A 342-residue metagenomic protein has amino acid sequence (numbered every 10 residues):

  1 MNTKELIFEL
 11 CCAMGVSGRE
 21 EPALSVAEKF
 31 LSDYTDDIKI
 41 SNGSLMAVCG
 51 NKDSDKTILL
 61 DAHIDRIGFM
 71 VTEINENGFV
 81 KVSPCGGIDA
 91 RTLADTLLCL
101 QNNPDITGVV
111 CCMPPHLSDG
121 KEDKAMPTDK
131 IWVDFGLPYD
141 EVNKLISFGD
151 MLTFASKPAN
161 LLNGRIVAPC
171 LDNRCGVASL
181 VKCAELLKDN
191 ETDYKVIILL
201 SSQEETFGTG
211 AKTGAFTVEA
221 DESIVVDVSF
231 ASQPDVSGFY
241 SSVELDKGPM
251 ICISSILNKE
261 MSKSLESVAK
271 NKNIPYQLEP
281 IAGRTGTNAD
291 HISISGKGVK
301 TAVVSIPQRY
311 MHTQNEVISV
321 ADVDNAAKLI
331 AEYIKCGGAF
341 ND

Functional and structural regions predicted by a protein language model:
M1-D342: N-terminal hydrophobic/helix-forming segments and targeting peptides
